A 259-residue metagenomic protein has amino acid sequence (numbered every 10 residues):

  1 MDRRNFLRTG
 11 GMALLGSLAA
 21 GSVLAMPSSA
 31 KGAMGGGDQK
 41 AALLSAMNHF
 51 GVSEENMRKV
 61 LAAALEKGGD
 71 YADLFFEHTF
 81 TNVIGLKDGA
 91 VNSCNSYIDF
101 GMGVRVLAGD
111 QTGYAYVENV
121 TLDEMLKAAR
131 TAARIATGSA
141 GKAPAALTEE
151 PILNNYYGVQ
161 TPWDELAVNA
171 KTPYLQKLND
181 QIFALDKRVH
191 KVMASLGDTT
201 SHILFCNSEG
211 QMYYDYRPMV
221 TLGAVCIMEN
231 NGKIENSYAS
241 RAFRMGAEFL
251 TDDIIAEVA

Functional and structural regions predicted by a protein language model:
D2-A259: Active-site bordering "gate/hinge" segments that shape substrate access to catalytic or cofactor-binding pockets
